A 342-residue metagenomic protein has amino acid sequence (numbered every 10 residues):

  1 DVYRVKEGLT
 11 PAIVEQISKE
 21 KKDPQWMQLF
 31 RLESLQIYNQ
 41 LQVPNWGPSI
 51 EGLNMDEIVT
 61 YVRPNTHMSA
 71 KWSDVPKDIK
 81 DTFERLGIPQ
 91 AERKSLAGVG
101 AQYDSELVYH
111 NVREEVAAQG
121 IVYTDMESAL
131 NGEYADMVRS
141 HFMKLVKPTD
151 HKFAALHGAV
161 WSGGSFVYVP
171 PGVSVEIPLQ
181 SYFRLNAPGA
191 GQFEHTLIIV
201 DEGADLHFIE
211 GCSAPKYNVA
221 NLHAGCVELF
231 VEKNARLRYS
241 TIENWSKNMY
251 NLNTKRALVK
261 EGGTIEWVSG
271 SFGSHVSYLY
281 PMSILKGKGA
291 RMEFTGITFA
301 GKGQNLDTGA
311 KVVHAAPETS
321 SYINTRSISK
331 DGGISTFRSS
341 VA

Functional and structural regions predicted by a protein language model:
D1-E194, D201-G203, G211-C212: N-terminal leader/transition segments
Y109-N111, E115-A342: Conserved beta-strand/loop scaffold segments within soluble protein domains that form the structured core and edges
